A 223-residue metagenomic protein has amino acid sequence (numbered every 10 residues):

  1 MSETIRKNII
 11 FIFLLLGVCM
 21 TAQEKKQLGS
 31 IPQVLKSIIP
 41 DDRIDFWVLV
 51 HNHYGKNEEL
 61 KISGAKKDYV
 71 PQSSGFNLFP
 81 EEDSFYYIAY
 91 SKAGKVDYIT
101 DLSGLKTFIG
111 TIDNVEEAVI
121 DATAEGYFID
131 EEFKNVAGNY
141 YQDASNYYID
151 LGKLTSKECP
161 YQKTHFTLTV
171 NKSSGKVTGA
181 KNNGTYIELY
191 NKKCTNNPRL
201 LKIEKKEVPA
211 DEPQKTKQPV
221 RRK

Functional and structural regions predicted by a protein language model:
M1-I9: Bacterial N-terminal signal peptides that target proteins for export
F13-A22: Hydrophobic h-region of N-terminal signal peptides that target proteins for export in Gram-negative bacteria
Q23-G29: Cleaved targeting-peptide boundary
P40-Y140: Surface-exposed acidic loop/strand-edge motifs in secreted or periplasmic proteins that form small linear binding
E117-F166, N171: Acidic, glycine-rich flexible loop segments
A180-C194: Short, solvent-exposed aromatic-acidic interface loops
D211-K223: Long, low-complexity, intrinsically disordered segments
